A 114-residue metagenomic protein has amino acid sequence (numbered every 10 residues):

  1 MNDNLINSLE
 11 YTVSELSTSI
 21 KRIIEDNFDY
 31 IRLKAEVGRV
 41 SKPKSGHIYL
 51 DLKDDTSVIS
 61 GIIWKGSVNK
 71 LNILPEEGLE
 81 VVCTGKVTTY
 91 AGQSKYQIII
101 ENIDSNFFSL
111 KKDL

Functional and structural regions predicted by a protein language model:
M1-L114: Acidic, two-metal ion nucleic-acid-processing modules in DNA metabolism proteins
